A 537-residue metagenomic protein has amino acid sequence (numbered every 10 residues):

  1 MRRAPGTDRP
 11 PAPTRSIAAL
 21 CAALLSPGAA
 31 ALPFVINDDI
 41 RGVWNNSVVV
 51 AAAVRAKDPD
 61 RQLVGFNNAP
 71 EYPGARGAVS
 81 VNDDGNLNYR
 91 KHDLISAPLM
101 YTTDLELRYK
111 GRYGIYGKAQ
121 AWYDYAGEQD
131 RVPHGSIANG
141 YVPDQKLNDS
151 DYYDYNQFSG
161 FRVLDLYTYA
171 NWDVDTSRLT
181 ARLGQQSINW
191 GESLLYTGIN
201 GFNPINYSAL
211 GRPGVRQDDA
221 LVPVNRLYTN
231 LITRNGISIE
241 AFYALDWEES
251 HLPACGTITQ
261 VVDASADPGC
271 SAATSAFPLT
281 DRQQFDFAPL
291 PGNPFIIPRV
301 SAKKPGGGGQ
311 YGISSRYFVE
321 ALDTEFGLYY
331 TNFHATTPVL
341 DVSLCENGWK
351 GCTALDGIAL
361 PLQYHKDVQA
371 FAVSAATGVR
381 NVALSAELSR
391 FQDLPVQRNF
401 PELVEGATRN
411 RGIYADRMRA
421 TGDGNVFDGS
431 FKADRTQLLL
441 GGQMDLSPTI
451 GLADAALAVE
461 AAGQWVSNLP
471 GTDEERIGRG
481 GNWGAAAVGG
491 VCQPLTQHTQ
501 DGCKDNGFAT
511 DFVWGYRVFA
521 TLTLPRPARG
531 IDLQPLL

Functional and structural regions predicted by a protein language model:
A31-W44, A56-P59, L105-I115, E128 (+8 more regions): Short loop/turn motifs that connect adjacent beta-strands in outer-membrane beta-barrel proteins
V35-G85, Y89, I115-A119, P535: Transmembrane beta-strand segments of Gram-negative outer membrane beta-barrel proteins
I40, D83-G85, I95-Y101, S159-L164 (+5 more regions): Residues that define the transmembrane beta-barrel architecture of outer-membrane proteins
N46, Y101-L107, G117, D165-A170 (+8 more regions): Residues on the lipid-exposed face of transmembrane beta-strands in outer-membrane beta-barrel proteins
V50-A56, A121-Y125, Q129, Q185-N189 (+8 more regions): Transmembrane beta-strands of outer-membrane beta-barrel pores
Q62-N86, E128-Y152, N206-R212, C255-R299 (+3 more regions): Solvent-exposed loop segments that connect transmembrane elements
L94-S96, F318, T331-P338, S385 (+2 more regions): Detector for outer-membrane/organellar transmembrane beta-barrel domains, recognizing the amphipathic beta-strand
G111-P268, G515: Outer membrane beta-barrel
